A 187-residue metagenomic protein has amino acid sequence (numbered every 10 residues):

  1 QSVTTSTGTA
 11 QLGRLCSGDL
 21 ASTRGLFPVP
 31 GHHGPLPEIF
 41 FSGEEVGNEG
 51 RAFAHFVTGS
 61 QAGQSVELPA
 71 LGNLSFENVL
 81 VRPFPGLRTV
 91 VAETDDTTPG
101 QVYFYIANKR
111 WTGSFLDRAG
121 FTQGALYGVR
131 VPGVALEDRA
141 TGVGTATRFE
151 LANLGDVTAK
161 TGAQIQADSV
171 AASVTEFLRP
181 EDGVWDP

Functional and structural regions predicted by a protein language model:
Q1-P187: Conserved small-residue
